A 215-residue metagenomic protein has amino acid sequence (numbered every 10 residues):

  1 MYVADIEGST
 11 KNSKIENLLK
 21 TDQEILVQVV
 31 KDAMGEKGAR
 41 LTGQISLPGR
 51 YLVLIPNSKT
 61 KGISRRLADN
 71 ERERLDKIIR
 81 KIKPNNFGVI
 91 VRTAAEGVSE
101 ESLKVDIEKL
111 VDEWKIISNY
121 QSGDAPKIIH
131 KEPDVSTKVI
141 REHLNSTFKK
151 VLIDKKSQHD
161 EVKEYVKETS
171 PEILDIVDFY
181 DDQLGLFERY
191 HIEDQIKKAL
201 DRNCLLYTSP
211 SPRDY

Functional and structural regions predicted by a protein language model:
M1-R213: DE-rich acidic low-complexity regions and acidic surface loops
